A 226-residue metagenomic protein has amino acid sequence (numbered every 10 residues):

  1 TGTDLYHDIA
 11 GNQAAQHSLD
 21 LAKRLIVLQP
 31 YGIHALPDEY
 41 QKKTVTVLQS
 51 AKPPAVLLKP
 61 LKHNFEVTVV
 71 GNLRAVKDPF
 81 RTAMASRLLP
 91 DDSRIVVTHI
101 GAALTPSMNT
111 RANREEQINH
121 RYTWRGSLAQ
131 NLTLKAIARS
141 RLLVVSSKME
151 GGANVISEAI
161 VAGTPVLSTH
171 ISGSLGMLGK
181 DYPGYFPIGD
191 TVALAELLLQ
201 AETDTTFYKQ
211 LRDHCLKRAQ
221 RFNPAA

Functional and structural regions predicted by a protein language model:
L19, S127-L128, K135-S140: Short alpha-helical donor nucleotide-sugar binding micro-motif in glycosyltransferases
L21-T44, A51-V56: A short, active-site helix/loop in glycosyltransferases that binds the activated sugar's phosphate group
L58-P90, V97-I100: Conserved donor-binding/catalytic core segment of Leloir-type glycosyltransferases
T110-N131: Nucleotide-activated donor-binding/catalytic signature segment of Leloir-type glycosyltransferases, i.e., the conserved
K148: Aromatic "clamp/platform" in nucleotide-sugar-dependent glycosyltransferases that forms part of the donor/acceptor
P165-S168: Short hydrophobic beta-strand element within catalytic cores of glycosyltransferases and related nucleotide-activated
K180-T191, Q200-T205: Conserved acidic donor-binding segment of nucleotide-sugar-dependent glycosyltransferases
T203-A226: A charged, aromatic-enriched C-terminal amphipathic alpha-helix characteristic of glycosyltransferases across folds
